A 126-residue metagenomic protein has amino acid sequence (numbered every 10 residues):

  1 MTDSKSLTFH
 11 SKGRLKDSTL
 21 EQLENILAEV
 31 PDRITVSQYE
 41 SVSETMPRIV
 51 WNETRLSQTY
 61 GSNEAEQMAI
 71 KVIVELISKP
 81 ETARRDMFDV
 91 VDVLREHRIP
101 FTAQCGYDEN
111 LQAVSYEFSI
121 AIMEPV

Functional and structural regions predicted by a protein language model:
M1-Y60, E64, K79, D86: Small/polar-rich, solvent-exposed N-terminal microdomains that initiate assembly or binding
E44, A65-A69, E109-A113: Short coil/turn motifs at beta-sheet boundaries
Y60-S62, I73-S78, R98-T102, V126: Glycine-rich loops and low-complexity Gly/Arg-rich segments that provide flexible linkers or classic glycine-based
M68-P80, A113-E124: Oligomerization/assembly interface segments of phage tail-like spikes and tubes
M87-V126: Acidic-leaning, charged glycine-interspersed low-complexity segments
